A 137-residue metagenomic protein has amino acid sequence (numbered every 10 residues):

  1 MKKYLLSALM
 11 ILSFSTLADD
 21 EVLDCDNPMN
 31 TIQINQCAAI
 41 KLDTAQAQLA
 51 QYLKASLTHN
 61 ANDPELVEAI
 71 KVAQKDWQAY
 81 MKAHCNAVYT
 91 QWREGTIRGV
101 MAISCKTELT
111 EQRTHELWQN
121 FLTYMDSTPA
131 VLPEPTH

Functional and structural regions predicted by a protein language model:
M1-Y4: Positively charged n-region of N-terminal signal peptides that target proteins for export
L6-A8, L53: Sec-dependent N-terminal signal peptides
A8-L9, Q119: A periodicity- and composition-biased signal for non-globular, repetitive helical segments
S13-S15: N-terminal signal peptide c-region/cleavage motif recognized by signal peptidases
D19-H137: N-terminal alpha-helical modules
